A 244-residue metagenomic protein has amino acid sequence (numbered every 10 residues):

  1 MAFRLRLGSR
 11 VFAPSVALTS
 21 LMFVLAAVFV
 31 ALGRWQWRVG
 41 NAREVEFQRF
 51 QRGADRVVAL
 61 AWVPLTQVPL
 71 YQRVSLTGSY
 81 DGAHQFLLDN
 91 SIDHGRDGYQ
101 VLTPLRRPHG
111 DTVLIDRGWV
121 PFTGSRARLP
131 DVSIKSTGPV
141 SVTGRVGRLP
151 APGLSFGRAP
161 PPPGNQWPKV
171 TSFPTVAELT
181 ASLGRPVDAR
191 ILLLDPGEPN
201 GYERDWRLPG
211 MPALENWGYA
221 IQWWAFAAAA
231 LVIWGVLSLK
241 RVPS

Functional and structural regions predicted by a protein language model:
A2-L65, P69-S244: Surface-exposed, charge/polar-rich loops and edge strands
